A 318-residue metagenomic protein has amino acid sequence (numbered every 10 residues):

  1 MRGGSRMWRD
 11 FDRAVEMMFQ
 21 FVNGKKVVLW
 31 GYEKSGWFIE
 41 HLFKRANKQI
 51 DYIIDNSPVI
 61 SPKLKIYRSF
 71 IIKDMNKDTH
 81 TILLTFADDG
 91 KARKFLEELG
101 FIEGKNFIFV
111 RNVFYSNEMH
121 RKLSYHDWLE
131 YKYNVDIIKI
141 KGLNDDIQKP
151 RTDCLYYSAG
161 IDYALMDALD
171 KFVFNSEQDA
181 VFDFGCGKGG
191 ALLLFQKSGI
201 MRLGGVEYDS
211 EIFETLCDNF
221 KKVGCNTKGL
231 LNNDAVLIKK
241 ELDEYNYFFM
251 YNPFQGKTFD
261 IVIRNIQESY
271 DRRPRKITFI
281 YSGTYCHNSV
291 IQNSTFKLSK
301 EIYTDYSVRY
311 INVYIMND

Functional and structural regions predicted by a protein language model:
M1-E118: Hydrophobic, well-ordered beta-alpha structural blocks that scaffold small-molecule cofactor pockets
Y32, G185-G189: Class I SAM-dependent methyltransferase "Motif I" SAM/SAH-binding loop
W37, G189-L193: Glycine-rich SAM-binding Motif I of class I
Y115-N175: S-adenosyl-L-methionine
R202-E207: Conserved SAM-binding motif I beta-strand of class I
L216-C217: Conserved SAM-binding loop
C225-D234: Conserved SAM-binding strand-loop segment of SAM-dependent methyltransferases
K257-V313: C-terminal substrate-binding/active-site "lid" region of AdoMet-derived donor-dependent transferases
